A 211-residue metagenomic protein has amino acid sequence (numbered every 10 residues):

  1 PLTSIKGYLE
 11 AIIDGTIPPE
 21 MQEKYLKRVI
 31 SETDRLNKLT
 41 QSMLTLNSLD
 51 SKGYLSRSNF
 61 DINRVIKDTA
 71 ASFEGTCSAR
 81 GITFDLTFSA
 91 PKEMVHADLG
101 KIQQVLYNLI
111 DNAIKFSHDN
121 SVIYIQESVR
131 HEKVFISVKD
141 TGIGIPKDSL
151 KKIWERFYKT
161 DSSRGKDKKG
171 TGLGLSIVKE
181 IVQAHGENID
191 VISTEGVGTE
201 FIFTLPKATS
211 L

Functional and structural regions predicted by a protein language model:
I17, M21, S51-S56, M94-A97: Conserved micro-motifs of the catalytic ATP-binding
S31-L36: Short alpha-helical segment of the dimerization/phosphotransfer core of two-component systems
S58-E74, D85: A conserved beta-strand-to-alpha-helix junction within the catalytic ATP-binding
S58-N59, S78, T83-E93: Conserved catalytic submotifs in the C-terminal HATPase_c
A113-I114: Short helix-loop "hinge" at the ATP-lid/N-box region of the Bergerat-fold HATPase_c
I145-K159: Short conserved segment of the HATPase_c
G186-E187: Conserved glycine-rich
